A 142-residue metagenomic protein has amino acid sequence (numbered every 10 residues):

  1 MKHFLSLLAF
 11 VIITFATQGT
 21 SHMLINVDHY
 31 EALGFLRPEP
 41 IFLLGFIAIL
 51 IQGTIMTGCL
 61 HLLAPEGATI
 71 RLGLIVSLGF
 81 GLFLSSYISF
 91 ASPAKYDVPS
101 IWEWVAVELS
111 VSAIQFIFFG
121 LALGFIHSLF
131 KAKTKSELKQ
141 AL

Functional and structural regions predicted by a protein language model:
M1-L142: Juxtamembrane/disordered regions of integral membrane proteins
